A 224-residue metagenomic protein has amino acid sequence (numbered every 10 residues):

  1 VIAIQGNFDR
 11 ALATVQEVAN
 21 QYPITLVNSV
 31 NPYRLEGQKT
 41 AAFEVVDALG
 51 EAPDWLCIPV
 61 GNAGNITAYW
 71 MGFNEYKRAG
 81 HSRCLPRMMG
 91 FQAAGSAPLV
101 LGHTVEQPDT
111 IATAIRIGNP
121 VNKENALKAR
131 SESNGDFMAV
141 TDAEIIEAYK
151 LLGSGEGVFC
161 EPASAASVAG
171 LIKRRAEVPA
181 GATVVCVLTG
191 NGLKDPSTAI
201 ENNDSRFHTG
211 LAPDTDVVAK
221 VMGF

Functional and structural regions predicted by a protein language model:
V1-Y33, E75-F159, E201-F224: Active-site/ligand-binding loops adjacent to catalytic centers
V27-G50, K77: A structured beta-alpha segment of the ubiquitous adenosine-cofactor-binding alpha/beta core
L35, N62-Y69, S96-V100, A163-L171: Short glycine/serine/threonine-rich phosphate/pyrophosphate-binding segments that cradle anionic phosphate groups
K39, V45, L49-M71: Glycine-rich ThDP/TPP pyrophosphate-binding loop and its adjacent helix/strand module within ThDP-dependent enzymes
D54-L56, R83-Q92, A182-V187: Beta-strand segments within the central parallel beta-sheet cores of soluble alpha/beta enzyme folds
V60-G64, N122, E156-S164: Short glycine/threonine-rich catalytic loop with a Thr-x-Gly-x-Asp
V168-F224: Catalytic phosphate/nucleotide-handling subdomain of diverse soluble enzymes
